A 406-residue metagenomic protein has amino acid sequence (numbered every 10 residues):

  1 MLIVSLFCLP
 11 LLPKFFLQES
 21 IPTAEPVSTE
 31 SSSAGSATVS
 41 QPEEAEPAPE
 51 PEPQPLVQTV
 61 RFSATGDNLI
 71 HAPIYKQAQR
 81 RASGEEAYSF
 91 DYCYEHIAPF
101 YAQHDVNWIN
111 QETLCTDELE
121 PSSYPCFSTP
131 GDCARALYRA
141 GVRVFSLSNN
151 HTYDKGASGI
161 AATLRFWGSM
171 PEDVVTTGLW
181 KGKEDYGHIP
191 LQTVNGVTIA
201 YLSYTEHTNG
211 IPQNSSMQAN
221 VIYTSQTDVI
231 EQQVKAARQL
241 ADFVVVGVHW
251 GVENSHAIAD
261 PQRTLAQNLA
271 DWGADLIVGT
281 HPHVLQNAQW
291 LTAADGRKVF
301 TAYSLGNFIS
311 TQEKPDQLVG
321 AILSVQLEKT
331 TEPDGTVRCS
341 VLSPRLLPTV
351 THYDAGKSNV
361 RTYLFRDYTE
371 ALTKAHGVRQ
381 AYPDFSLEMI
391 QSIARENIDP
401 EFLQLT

Functional and structural regions predicted by a protein language model:
M1-L2: N-terminal Sec-pathway targeting helices
S5, L9-E25, G35, V39-T406: Acidic, metal/ion-coordinating pockets
S28-S31: Intrinsically disordered, low-complexity, repeat-rich polar/charged segments
